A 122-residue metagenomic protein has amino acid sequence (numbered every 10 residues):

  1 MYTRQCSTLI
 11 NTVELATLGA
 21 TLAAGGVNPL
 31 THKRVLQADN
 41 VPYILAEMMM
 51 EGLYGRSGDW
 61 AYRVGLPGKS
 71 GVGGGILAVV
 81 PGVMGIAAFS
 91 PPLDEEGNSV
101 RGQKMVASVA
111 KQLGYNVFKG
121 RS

Functional and structural regions predicted by a protein language model:
M1-L30, V35: Active-site-proximal helix/loop microenvironment of the serine DD-peptidase/beta-lactamase transpeptidase fold
A23-S122: Structured C-terminal helix/loop/strand segments within mature extracytoplasmic catalytic/sensor domains
